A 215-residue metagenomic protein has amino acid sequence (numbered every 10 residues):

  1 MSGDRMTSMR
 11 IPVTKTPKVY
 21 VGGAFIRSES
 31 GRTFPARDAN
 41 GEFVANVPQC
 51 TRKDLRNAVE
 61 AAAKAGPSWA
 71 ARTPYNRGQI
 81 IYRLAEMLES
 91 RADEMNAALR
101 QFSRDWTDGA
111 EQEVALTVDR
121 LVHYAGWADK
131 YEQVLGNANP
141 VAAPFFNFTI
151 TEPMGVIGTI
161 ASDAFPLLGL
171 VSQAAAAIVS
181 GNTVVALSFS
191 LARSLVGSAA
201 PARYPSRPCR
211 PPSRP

Functional and structural regions predicted by a protein language model:
M1-V47, Q79, R83, A115 (+2 more regions): Terminal low-complexity tails and localization/encapsulation signals of metabolic enzymes
I11, K64, P74-N76, N96-A97 (+2 more regions): A short alpha-helix capping/helix-coil boundary motif
E29, L55, A92, A110 (+2 more regions): Alpha-helix N-cap/helix-start motif
R32, C50-T51, L191: A generic structural motif
G41-E132: Glycine-rich loop-to-alpha-helix module at the N-terminal edge of alpha/beta enzyme cores
L135-S206: Conserved small-residue-rich beta-alpha loop and adjacent elements that most often cradle the phosphate/pyrophosphate
